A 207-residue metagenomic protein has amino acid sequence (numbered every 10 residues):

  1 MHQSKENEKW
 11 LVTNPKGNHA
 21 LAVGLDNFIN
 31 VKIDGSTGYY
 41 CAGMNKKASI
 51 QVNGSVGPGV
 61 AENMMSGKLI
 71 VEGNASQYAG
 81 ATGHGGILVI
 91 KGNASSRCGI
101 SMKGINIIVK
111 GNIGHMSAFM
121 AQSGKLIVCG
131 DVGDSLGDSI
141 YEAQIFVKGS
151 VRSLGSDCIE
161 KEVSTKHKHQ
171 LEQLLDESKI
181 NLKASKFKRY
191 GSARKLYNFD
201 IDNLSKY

Functional and structural regions predicted by a protein language model:
M1-K9, H19-I29, Y39-A48, G59-S66 (+3 more regions): Beta-strand repeat architectures
M1-L21, K91, K110, H115-M116 (+1 more regions): Intrinsically disordered, low-complexity terminal regions
T13-P15, D34-S36, G43-M44, N53-S55 (+10 more regions): Feature marks extracellular polysaccharide-active and adherence modules
I29-K32, A48-Q51, A118, D131 (+1 more regions): N-terminal hydrophobic or amphipathic segments with adjacent small-residue motifs that include Sec signal peptides
S96, M102-G104, I108-G111, H115: Glycine- and acidic-residue-rich phosphate-binding/metal-coordinating active-site segment common to enzymes that handle
